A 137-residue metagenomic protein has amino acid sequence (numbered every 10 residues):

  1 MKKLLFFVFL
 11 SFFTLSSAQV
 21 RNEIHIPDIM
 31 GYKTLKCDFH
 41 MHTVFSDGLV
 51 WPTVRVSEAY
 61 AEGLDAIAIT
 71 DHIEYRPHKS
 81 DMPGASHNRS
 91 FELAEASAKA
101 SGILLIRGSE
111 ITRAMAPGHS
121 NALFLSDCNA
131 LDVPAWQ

Functional and structural regions predicted by a protein language model:
M1-K2, V20: Short, intrinsically disordered low-complexity segments
K3-F13: Sec-dependent N-terminal signal peptides
S16-A18: Boundary at the C-terminal end of the N-terminal hydrophobic targeting segment
N22-Q137: A metal-dependent hydrolase metal-coordination microenvironment
